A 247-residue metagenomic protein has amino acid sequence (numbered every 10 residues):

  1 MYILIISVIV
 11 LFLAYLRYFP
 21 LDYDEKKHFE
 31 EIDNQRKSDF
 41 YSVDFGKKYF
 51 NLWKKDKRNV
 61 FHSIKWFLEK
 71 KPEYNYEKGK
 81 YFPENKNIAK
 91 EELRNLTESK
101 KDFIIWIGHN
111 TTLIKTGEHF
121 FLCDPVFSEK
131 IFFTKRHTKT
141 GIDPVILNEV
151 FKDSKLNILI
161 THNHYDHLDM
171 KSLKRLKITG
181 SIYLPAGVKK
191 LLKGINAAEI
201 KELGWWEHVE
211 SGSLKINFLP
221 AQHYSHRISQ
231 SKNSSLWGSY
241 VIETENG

Functional and structural regions predicted by a protein language model:
M1-E149, E243-G247: Metallo-beta-lactamase
Y2, L13, N196-G212: Binuclear metal-ion centers of metallo-dependent hydrolases, dominated by the metallo-beta-lactamase
K37, K55, K135-L184, A198-E199: Active-site metal-binding motif and surrounding structural segment of the metallo-beta-lactamase
G108, P185-L191, G204-W206: Short, polar loop motifs at secondary-structure junctions
N110-K115, E210-G247: Catalytic core of the metallo-beta-lactamase
H119-F121, N157, S181, L214 (+1 more regions): Structural motif
V145-S154, V209-G212, S229-S231: Short amphipathic alpha-helix with an adjacent loop that forms part of the alpha/beta core around
H164-L168, K189-L191, E207-E210, Y224-H226: Active-site environment of divalent metal-dependent phosphoester hydrolases
